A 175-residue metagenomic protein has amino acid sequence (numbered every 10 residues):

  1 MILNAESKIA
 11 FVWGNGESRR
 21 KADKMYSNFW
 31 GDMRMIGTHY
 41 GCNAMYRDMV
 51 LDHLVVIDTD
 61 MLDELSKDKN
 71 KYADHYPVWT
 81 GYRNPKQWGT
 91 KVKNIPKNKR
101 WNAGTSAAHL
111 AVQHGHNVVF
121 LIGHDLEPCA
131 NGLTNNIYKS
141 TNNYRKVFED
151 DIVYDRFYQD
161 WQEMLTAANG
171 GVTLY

Functional and structural regions predicted by a protein language model:
M1-Y175: Metal-ion/cofactor- or nucleotide/acyl-coenzyme-handling active-site neighborhoods
